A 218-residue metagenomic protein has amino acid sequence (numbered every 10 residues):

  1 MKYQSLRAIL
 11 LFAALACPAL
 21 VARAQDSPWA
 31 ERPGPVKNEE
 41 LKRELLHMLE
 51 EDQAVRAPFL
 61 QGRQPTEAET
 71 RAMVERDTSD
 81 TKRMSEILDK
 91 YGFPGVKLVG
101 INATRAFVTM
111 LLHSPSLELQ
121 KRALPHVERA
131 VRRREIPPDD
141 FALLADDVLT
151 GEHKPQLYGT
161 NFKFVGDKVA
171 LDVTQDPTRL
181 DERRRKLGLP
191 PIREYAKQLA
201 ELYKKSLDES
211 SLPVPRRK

Functional and structural regions predicted by a protein language model:
M1-L10: Bacterial N-terminal signal peptides that target proteins for export
L6, A19, F93-P94, I136-P137 (+1 more regions): Intrinsically disordered or highly flexible coil/loop and linker segments, enriched in small and charged/polar residues
I9-A19: Bacterial N-terminal signal peptides
L10-L11, T70, H113, V169: Residues at structural and domain junctions
A16, P35, L49, D176-P177: Helix-centric, low-specificity signal for extended rod-like, repetitive segments
L20-A24: Sec/Tat signal peptide C-region and signal peptidase I cleavage site
D26-H153: N-terminal helix-rich structural modules
R105-L111, P115, Q120-S210, P215-R216: Mature-region segments of soluble proteins
